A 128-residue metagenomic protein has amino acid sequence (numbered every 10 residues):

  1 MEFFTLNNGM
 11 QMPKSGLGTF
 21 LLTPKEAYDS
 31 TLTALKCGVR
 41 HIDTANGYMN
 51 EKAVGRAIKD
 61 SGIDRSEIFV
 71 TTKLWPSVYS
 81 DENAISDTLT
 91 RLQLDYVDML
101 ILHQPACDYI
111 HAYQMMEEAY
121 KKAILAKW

Functional and structural regions predicted by a protein language model:
M1-I68, E82, E118-K121: N-terminal binding-site loop/beta-alpha segment at the start of enzyme catalytic domains that lines or forms
L35, D60, T72, H103-A106: Residue-level signal for alpha-helical context at structural boundaries
R40-A45, T71-T72, I101-L102, A126-W128: Short catalytic-loop micro-motif centered on adjacent basic/acidic residues
N46-Y48, L74-P76, A106: Active-site-proximal loop/turn and secondary-structure-junction residues that shape catalytic pockets, frequently
S80-W128: Glycine/proline-rich, positively charged, aromatic-decorated active-site loop/lid region on the catalytic face
